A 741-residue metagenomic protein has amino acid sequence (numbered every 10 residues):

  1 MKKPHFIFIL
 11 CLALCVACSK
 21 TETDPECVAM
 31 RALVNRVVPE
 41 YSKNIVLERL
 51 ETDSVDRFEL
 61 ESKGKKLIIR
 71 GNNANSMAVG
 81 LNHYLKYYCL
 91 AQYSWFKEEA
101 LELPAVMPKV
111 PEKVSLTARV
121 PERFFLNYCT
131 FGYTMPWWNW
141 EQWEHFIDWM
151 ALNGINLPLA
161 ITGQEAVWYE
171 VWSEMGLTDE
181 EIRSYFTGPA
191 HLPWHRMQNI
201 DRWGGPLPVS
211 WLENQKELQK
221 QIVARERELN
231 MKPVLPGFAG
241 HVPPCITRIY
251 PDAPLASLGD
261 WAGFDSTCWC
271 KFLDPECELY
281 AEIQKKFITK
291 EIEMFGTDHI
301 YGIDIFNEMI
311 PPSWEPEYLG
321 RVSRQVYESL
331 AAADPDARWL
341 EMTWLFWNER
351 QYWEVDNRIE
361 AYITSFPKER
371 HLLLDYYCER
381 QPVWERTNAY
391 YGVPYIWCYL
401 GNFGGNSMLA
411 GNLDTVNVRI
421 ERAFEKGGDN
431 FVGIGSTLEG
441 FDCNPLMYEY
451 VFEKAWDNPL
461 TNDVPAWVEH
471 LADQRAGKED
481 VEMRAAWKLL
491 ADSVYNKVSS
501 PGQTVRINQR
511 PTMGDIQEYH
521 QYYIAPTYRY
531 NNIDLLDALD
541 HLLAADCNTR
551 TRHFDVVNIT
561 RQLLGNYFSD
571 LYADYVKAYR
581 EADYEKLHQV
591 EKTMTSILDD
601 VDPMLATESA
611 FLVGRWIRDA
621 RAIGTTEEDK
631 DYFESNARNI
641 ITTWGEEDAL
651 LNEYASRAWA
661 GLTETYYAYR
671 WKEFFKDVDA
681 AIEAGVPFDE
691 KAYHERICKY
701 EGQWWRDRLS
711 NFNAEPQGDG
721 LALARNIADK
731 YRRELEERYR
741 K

Functional and structural regions predicted by a protein language model:
K2-I9: Sec-dependent signal peptide recognition, specifically the positively charged N-region followed immediately by
C15-A17: C-terminal motif of bacterial Sec signal peptides marking the signal peptidase cleavage site
S19-V120: Contiguous, structured surface segment used for ligand recognition
S42, Q92, E98-M107, L126-T130 (+11 more regions): Catalytic-core regions of glycoside hydrolase
K66-G71, G132-P136, V209, W314: Second-shell loop/turn segments in exported
V120-N139, M150: Active-site-adjacent substrate/metal-binding segments within catalytic domains of carbohydrate-active enzymes
A525-A545, V557-R580: C-terminal substrate/ligand-recognition segments
W659-K741: Extended, compositionally biased alpha-helical segments that mediate assembly or anchoring
